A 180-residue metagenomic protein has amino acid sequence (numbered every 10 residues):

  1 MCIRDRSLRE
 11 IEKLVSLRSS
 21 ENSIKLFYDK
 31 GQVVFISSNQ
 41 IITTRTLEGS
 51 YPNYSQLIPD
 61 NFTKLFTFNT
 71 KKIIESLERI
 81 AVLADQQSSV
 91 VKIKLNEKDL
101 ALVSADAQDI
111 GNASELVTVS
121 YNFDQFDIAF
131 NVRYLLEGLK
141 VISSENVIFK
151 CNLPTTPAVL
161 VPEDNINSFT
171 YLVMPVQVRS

Functional and structural regions predicted by a protein language model:
R4-L47, F62-S180: DNA polymerase processivity clamps
L57-N61: Short hinge/gating elements
